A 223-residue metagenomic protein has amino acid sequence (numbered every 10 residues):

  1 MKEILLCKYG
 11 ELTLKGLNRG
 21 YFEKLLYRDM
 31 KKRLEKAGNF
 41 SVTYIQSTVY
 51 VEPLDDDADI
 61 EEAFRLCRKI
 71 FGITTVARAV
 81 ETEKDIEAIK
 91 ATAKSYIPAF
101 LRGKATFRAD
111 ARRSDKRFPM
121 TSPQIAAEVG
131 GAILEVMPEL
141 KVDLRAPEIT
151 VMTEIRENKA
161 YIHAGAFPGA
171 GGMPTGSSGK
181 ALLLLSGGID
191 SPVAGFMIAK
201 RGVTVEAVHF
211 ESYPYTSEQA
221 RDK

Functional and structural regions predicted by a protein language model:
M1-L182, P192-K223: RNA-binding accessory domains that recognize and position tRNA/RNA substrates
G188: Conserved G/P- and acidic residue-centered "switch" motifs that form tight phosphate/ATP-binding loops in soluble
